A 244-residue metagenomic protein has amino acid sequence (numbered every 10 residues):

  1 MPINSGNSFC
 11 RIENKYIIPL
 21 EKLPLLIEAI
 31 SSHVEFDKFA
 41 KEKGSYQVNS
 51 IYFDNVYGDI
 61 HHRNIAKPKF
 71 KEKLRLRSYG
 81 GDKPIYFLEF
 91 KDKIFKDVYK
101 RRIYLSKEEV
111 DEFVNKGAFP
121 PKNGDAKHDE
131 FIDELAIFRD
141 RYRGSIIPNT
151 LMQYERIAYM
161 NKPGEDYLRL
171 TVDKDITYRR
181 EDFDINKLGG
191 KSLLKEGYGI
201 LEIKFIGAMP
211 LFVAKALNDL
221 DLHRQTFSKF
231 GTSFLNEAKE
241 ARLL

Functional and structural regions predicted by a protein language model:
M1-L244: Phosphate-end processing signature that detects enzymes handling 5′-triphosphorylated RNA and polyphosphate
